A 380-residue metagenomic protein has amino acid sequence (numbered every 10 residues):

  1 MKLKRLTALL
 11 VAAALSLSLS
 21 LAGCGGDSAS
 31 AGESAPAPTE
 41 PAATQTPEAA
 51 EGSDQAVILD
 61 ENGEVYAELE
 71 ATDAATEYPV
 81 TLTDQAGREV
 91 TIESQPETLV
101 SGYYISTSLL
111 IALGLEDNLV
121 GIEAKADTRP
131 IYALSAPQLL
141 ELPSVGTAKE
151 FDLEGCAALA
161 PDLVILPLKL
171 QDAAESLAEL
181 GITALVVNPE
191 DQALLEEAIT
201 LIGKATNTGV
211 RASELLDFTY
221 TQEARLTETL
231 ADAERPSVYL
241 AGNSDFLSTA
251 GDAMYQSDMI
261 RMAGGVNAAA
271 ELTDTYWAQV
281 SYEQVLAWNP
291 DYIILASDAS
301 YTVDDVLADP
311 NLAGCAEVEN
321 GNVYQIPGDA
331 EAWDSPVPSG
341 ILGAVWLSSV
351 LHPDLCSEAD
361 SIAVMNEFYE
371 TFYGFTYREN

Functional and structural regions predicted by a protein language model:
K2-L6, V11, C24-S108, V210-L240 (+2 more regions): Bacterial Sec-exported substrate-binding components of ABC uptake systems
S18-G23: C-terminal motif of bacterial Sec signal peptides marking the signal peptidase cleavage site
E89-T91, D172-S248, A269-E271, N322-N380: Extracytoplasmic substrate-binding proteins
T98-G102, N118-E123, L163-P167, A184-N188 (+5 more regions): Structural recognition of the beta-strand scaffold that forms the well-ordered cores of secreted hydrolase catalytic
S101-L159, L163-I165, K169, A268: A short, structured surface patch at a secondary-structure boundary
V145-A148, D152-L166, I182, S281-D298: Proline-aspartate-enriched helix->loop->beta-strand connector
L170-E179, L295-P310: A ligand-binding cleft/hinge motif common to bilobed small-molecule-binding domains
T249-W277, S281: Alpha-helical, coiled-coil/dimerization segments enriched in small aliphatic residues
